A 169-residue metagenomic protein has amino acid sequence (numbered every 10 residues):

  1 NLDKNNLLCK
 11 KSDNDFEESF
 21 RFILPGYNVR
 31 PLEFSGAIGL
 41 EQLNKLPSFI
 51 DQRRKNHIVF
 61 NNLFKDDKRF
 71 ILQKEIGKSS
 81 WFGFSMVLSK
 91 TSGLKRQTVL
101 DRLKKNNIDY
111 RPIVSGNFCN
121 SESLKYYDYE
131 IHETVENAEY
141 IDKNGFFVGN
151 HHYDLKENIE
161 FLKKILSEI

Functional and structural regions predicted by a protein language model:
N1-I169: PLP-dependent aminotransferase class I/II
